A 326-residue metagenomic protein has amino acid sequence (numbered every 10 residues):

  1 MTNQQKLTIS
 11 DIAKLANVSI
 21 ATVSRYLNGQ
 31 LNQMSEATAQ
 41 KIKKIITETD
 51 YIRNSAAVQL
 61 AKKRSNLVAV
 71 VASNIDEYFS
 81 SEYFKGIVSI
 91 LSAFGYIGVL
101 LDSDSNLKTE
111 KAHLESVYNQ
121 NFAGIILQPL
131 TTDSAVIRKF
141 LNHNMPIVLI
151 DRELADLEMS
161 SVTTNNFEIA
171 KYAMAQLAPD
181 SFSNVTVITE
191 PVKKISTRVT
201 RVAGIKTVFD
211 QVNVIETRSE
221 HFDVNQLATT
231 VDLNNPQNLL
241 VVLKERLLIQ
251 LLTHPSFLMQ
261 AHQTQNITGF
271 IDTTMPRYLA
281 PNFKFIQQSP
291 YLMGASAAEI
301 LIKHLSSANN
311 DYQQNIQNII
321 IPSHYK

Functional and structural regions predicted by a protein language model:
M1-S65: N-terminal helix-turn-helix DNA-binding module of bacterial transcription factors
I20-S24, L60-I75, N184-P191: Short beta-strand segments enriched in small/hydrophobic residues
I52-L114, N121: Amphipathic helical "hinge" segments at domain boundaries
Y78-A93, I169-Y172, S196-Q211, Q250-H254 (+1 more regions): Short, solvent-exposed amphipathic alpha-helices that sit in or adjacent to ligand/effector-binding or catalytic
Q128-K171, I271-F283: Flexible loop/hinge segments that line or gate small-molecule binding clefts
V162-V187, D223-T229, Q288-A308: Hydrophobic alpha-helical segments within soluble ligand-binding/sensing domains
A173-N213, N309-K326: An alpha-beta-alpha
D232-L240, R246-K326: Flexible loop/turn connectors
